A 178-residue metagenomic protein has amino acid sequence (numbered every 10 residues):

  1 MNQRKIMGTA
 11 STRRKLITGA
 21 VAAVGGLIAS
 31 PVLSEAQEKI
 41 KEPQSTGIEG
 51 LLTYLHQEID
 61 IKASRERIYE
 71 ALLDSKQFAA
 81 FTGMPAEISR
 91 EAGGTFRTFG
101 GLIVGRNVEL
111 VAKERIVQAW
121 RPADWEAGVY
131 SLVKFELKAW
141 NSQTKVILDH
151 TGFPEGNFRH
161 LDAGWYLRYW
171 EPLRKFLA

Functional and structural regions predicted by a protein language model:
M1-S11: N-terminal secretory signal peptides
T18-E87: Hydrophobic ligand-binding cavity/cleft-lining segments
Q57, G105-V108, L132-K138: Hydrophobic/aromatic beta-strand elements that line small-molecule binding cavities or substrate pockets in beta-rich
K62-R65, V108-K113, L137-K145: A short, structured loop/turn motif at beta-sheet edges
I68-Y69, F78, F96, N107 (+4 more regions): Hydrophobic pocket/interface hotspot
A80-G83, I88-D124: Glycine-rich portal/gate segments that line the openings of hydrophobic small-molecule binding cavities
W125-L167: Beta-strand/loop substructures that line and gate deep hydrophobic ligand-binding cavities in soluble
